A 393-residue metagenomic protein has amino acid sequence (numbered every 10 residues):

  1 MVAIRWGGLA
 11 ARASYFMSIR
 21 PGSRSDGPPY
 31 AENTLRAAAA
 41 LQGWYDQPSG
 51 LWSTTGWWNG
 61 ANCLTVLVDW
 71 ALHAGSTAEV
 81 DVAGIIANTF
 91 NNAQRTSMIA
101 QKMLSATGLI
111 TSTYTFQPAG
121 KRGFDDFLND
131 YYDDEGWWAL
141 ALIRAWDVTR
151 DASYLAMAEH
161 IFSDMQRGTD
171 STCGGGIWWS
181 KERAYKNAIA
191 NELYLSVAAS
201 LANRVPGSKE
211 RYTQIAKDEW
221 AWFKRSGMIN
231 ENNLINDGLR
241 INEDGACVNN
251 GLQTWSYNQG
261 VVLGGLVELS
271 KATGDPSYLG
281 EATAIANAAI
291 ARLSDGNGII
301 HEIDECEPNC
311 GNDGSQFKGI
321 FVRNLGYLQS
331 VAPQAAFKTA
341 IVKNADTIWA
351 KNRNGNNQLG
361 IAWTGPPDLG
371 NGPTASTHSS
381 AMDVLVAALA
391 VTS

Functional and structural regions predicted by a protein language model:
M1-P21: Fungal secretory targeting signals
I19-D133, K186, S277, A284-S393: CBM-like carbohydrate-recognition segments
T65, L140, H160, S196 (+4 more regions): Residue-level signature of alpha-solenoid helical repeat scaffolds
L67-W70, L142-A145, A198-L201, L266-L269 (+2 more regions): The core hydrophobic/aromatic register in alpha-helical repeat solenoids, strongest for pentatricopeptide repeats
H73-S76, A141, V148-D151, G168 (+7 more regions): Alpha-solenoid helical repeat scaffolds
A83-G84, F90-S200, R204: Extended ligand-binding groove/face enriched in aromatic
N88, H160-D164, W222, E268 (+3 more regions): The canonical alpha-helical register within tetratricopeptide repeats
K181, I189-A202, K209-L269, A286-A289: Active-site cradle of extracellular carbohydrate-active enzymes
